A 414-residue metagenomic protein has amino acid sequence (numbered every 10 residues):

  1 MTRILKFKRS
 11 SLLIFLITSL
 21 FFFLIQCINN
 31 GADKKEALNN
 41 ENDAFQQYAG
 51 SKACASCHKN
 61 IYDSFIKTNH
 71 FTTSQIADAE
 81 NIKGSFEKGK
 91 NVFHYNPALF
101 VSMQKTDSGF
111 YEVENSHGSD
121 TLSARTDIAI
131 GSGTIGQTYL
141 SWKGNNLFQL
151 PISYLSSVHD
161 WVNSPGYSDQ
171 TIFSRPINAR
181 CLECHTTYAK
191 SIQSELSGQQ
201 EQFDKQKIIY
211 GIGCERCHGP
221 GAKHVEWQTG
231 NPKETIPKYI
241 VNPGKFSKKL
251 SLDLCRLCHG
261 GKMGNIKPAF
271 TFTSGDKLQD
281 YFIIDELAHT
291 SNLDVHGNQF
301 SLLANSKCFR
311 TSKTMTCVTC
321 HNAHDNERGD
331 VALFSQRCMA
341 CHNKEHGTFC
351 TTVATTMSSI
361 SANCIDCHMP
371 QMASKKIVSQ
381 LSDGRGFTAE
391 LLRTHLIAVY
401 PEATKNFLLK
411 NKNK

Functional and structural regions predicted by a protein language model:
M1-N39: Bacterial Sec-dependent N-terminal signal peptides
L5, L13, S19-F21, D63 (+3 more regions): Short non-domain terminal segments
T18-L24, F45-Q46, F173, Q206 (+1 more regions): Secretory-pathway extracellular proteins and peptide precursors enriched for disulfide-bonded cysteines
D33-E36, F45, K52, N60-A129 (+4 more regions): Primarily the internal scaffold of c-type cytochrome electron-transfer domains, especially repeated/multiheme c-type
T138, G144-N146, L150-I177, E183 (+2 more regions): Propeptide (latency) domains of metzincin metalloproteases
